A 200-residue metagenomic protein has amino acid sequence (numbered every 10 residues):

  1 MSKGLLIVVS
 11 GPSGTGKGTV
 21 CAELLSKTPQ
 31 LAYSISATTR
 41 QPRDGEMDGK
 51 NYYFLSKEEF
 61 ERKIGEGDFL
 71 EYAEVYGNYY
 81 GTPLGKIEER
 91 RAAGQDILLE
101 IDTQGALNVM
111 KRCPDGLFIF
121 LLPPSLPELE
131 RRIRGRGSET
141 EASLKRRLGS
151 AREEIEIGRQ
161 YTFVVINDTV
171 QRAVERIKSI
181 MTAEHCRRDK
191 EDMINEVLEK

Functional and structural regions predicted by a protein language model:
L6-V8: Short hydrophobic/aromatic beta-strand immediately N-terminal to the Walker A/P-loop
S10-P12: P-loop (Walker A) phosphate-binding loop of NTP-binding proteins
T15: ATP-binding Walker
G18: Walker A/P-loop
L25-S34: Post-Walker A helix-loop "phosphate-sensing" segment adjacent to the P-loop in P-loop NTPases
T38-I97, T103-L107: ATP-dependent small-molecule kinase phosphotransfer cores that center on conserved nucleotide phosphate-binding segments
I97-D102, K111-G135, I166-N167: Conserved phosphate-donor/acceptor-positioning beta-strand/loop module used by diverse small-molecule
S138-E139, E153-K200: NTP-dependent small-molecule kinase module
